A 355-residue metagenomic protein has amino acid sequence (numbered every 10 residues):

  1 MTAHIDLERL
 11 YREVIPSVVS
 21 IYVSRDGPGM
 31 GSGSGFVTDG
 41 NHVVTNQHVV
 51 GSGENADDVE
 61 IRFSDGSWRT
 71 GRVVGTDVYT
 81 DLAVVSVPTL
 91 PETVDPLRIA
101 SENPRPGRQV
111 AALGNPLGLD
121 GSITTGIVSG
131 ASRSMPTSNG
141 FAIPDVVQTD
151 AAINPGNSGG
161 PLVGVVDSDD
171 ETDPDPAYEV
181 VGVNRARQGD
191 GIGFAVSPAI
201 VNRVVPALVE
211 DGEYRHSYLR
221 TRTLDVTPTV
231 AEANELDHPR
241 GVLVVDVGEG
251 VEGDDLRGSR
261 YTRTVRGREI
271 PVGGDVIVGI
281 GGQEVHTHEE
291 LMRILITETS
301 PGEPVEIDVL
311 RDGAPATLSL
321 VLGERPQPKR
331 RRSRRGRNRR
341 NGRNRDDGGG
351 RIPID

Functional and structural regions predicted by a protein language model:
T2-R9, Y22-G40, S67-R72, I123 (+3 more regions): A conserved glycine-rich beta-strand in the N-terminal activation segment of trypsin-fold
A3-I5, L10-R12, P16, D167-Y218 (+3 more regions): C-terminal subregion of chymotrypsin/trypsin-like serine protease catalytic domains
Y11-E13, P28, T76-T80, P91 (+7 more regions): Gly/Ser-enriched beta-turn/beta-hairpin loop segments
S20, P28-M30, V37-G114, G118-G121 (+4 more regions): Conserved active-site neighborhood of the chymotrypsin/trypsin-like protease fold
F36, A152-V181, E252-Y261: Catalytic nucleophile loop of clan PA
T38, V50-E54, P104, G156 (+3 more regions): Short, well-ordered loop/turn sites that connect or cap secondary structure elements
T76-M135, G159, V163-V165, P174-V181 (+1 more regions): Serine endopeptidase catalytic core focused on the charge-relay Asp
P176, A207-D355: C-terminal recognition in membrane/secretory proteostasis and scaffolding
